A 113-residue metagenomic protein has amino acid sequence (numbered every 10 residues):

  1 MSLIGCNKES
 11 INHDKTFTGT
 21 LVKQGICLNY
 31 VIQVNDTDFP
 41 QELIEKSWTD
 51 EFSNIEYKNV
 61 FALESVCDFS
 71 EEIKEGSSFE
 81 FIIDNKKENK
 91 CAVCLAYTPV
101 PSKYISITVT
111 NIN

Functional and structural regions predicted by a protein language model:
M1-T16: Bacterial Sec-dependent N-terminal signal peptides
K15-N113: First exposed extracellular module after export/assembly in secreted or surface-exposed proteins
